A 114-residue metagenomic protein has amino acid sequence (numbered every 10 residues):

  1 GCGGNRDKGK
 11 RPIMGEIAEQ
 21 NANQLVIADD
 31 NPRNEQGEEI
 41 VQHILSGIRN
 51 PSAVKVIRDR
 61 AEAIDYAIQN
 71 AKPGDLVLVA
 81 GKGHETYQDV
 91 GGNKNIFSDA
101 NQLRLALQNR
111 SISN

Functional and structural regions predicted by a protein language model:
G1-N114: ATP-dependent carboxylate-amine ligase
